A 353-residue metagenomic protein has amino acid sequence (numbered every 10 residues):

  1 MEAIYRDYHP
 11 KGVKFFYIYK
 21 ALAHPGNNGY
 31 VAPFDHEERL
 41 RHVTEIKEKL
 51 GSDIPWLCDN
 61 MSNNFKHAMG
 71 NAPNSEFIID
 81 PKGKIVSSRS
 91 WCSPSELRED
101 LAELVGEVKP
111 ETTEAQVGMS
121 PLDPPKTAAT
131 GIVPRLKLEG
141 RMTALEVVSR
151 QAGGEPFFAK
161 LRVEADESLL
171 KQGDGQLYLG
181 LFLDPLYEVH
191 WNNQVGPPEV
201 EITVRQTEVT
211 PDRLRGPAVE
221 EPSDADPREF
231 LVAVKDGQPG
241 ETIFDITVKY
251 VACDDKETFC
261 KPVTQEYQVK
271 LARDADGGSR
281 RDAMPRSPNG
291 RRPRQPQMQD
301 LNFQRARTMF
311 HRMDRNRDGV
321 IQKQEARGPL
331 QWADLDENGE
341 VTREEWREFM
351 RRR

Functional and structural regions predicted by a protein language model:
M1-L50, S62-N64: Structural microenvironment flanking redox-active thiols in thiol-disulfide oxidoreductases
G12, S62-A159, G277-D282, R286-P288: Thiol-/selenol-based redox modules, centered on thioredoxin-like and closely related oxidoreductase domains
K14-Y19, P55-C58, S88, Q322: Structural recognition of the beta-strand scaffold that forms the well-ordered cores of secreted hydrolase catalytic
N74, W91-S95, P197-P198, K270 (+2 more regions): A short acidic/small-residue loop/turn micro-motif
V86-S87, H190, V263, Q322 (+1 more regions): Generic structural signal for well-ordered beta-strand positions
K126-P293: Extracellular/lumen-exposed scaffold segments
R291-R312, K323-Q331, R343, E348 (+1 more regions): EF-hand Ca2+-binding helix-loop-helix modules
D314-D318, D336-N338: Acidic carboxylate motifs that coordinate Ca2+ or other divalent cations, activating on Asp/Glu
